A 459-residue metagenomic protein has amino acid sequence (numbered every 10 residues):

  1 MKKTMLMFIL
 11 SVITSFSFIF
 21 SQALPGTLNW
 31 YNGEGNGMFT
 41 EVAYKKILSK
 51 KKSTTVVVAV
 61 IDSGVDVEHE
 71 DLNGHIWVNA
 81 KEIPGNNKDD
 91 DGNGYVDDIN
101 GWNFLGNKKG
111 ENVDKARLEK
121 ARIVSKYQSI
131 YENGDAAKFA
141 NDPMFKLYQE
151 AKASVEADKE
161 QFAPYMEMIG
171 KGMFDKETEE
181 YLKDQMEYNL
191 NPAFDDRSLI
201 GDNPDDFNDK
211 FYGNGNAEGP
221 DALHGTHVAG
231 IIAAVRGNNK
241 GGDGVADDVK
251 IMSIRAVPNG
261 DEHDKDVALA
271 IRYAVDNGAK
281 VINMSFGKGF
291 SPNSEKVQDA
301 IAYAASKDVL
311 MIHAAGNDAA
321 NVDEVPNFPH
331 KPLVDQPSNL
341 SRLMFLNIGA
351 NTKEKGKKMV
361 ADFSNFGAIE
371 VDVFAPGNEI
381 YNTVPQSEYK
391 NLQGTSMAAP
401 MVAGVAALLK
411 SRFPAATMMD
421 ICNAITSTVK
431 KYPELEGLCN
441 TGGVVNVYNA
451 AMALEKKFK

Functional and structural regions predicted by a protein language model:
M1-M5: Positively charged n-region of N-terminal signal peptides that target proteins for export
M7-S17: Bacterial N-terminal signal peptides
S17-A23: Boundary at the C-terminal end of the N-terminal hydrophobic targeting segment
A23-L28, R117, D135-A153, K159 (+2 more regions): Short acidic, glycine-rich surface-loop motifs adjacent to enzyme active sites
Y44-V57, V65-H263, L340-M344, F366-E370 (+1 more regions): Subtilisin-like serine protease catalytic core
D62, G316, G394: Active-site glycine-centered loops adjacent to acidic/histidine catalytic or metal-binding residues that shape
V275-N277, V281-M284, E295, S341-N347 (+1 more regions): C-terminal subdomain of the subtilisin-like protease fold in secreted/lumenal serine endopeptidases
V309, K331-S411, A415, M419: Extracellular S/T/G-rich loop segment that most often corresponds to the catalytic His/Ser-adjacent loop
